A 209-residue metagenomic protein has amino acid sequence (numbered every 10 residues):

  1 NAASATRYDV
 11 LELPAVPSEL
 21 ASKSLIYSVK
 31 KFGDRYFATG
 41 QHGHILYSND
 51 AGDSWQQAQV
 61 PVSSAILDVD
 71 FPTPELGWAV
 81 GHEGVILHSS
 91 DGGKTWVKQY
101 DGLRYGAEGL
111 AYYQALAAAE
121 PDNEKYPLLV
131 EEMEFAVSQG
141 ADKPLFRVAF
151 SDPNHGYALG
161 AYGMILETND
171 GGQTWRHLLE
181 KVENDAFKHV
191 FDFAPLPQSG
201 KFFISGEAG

Functional and structural regions predicted by a protein language model:
N1-G209: Residue-level hotspots at or immediately adjacent to binding/recognition sites across diverse folds
